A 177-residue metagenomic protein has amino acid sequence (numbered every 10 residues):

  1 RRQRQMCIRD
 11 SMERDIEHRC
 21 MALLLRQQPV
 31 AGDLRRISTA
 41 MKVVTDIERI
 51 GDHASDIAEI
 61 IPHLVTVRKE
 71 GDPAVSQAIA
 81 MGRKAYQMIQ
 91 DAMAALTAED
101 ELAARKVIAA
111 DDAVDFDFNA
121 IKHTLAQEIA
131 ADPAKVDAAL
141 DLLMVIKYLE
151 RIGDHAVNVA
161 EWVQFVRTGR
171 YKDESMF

Functional and structural regions predicted by a protein language model:
R1, C20-Q27, I61-R68, I89-E99 (+2 more regions): Secondary-structure edge/capping motif, primarily at the C-terminal ends of alpha-helices and the immediately following
Q3-I8: Short, small-residue-biased leader/transition segments that mark boundaries at the very start of proteins
R9, I16, V114, I121-L125: Hydrophobic alpha-helical transmembrane segments that form the multi-pass transporter/flippase core
M12-C20, G51-A54: Conserved alpha-helical segments that form or flank metal/cofactor-binding pockets of metalloenzymes
H18-D46: Hydrophobic/aromatic-rich structural module bridging two neighboring secondary-structure elements via a short loop
Q28-S38, K69-Y86, T97, E101-D112 (+3 more regions): Divalent-cation-assisted or electrostatically stabilized phosphate/pyrophosphate-binding catalytic cores
M41-V65, A92-L96, A104-I108, D115-K122 (+1 more regions): A structural feature that tracks compact, well-ordered secondary-structure segments with a strong bias toward
